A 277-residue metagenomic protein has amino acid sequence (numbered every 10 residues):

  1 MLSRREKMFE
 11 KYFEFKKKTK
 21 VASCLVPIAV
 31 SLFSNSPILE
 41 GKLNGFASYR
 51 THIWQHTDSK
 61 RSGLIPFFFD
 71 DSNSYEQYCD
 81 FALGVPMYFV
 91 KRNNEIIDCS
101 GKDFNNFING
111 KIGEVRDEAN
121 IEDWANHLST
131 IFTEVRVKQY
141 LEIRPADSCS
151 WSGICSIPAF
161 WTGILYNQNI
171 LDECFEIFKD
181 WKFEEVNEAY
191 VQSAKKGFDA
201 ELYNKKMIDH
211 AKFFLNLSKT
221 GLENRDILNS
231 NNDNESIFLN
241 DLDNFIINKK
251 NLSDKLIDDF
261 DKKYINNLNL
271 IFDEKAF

Functional and structural regions predicted by a protein language model:
M1-L2, P145: A structural signal for short, well-ordered beta-strand segments
L2-E10: Glycine-rich, mobile lid/loop segments that gate access to catalytic sites or pores
F9-F277: C-terminal accessory/tail domains of diverse enzymes
